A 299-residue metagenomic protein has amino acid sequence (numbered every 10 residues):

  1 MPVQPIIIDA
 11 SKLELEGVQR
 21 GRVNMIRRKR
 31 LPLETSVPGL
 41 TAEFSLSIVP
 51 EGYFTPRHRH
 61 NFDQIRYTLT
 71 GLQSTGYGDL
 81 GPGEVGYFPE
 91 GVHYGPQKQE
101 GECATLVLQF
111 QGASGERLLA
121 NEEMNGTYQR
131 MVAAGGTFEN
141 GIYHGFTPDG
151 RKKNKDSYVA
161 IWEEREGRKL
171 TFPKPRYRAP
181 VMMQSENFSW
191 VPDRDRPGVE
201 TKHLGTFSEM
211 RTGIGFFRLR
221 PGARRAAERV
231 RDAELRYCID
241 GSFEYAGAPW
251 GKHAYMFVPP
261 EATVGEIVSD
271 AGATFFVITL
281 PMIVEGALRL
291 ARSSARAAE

Functional and structural regions predicted by a protein language model:
M1-Y67, L72-E299: Jelly-roll (double-stranded beta-helix
